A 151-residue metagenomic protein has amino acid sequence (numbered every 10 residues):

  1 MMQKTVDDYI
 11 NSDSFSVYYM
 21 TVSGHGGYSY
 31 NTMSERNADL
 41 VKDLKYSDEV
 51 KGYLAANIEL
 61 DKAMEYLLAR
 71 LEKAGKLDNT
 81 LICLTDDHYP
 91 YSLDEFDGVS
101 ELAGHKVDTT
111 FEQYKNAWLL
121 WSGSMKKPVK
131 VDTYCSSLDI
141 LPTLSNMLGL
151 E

Functional and structural regions predicted by a protein language model:
M1-E151: Solvent-exposed soluble domains appended to multi-pass membrane proteins
